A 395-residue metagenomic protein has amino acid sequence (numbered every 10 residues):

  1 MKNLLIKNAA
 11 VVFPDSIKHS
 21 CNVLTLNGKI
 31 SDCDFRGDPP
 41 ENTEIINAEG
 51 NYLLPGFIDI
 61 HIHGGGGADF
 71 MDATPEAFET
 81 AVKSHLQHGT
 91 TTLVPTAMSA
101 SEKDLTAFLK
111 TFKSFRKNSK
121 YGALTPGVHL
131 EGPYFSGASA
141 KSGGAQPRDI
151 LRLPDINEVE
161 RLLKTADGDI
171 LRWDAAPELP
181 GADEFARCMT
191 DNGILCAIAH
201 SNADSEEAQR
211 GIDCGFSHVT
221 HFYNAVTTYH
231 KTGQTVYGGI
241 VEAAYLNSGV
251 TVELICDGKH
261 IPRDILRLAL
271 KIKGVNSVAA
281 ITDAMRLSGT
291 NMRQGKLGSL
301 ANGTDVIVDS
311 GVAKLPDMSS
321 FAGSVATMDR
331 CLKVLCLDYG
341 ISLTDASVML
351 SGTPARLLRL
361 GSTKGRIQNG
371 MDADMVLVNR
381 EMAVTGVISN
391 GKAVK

Functional and structural regions predicted by a protein language model:
M1-P39, I388: N-terminal metal-binding scaffold of metallo-dependent hydrolase/deaminase domains
L4-I6, P39-P75, E79, K83: Replace "His-x-His-based motif
H63, E79-T111, A123-S136, A166-E178 (+3 more regions): Divalent metal-dependent hydrolysis catalytic cores, especially in the metallo-beta-lactamase
T74-A77, F108-K113, I156, Q234-I240: Charged helix-capping and loop-helix junction motifs
K83-V94, G137-D167, R210-T251, N291-F321 (+1 more regions): Active-site gating loops and adjacent loop-to-helix segments of metal-dependent hydrolytic enzymes
L130, M189, V219, L335 (+1 more regions): Conserved, mostly hydrophobic/aromatic
E160, K164-M292: Active-site core of metal-dependent hydrolases
V236-L254, L270-T282, S288-L377: His/Asp/Glu-enriched, well-ordered alpha-helical/loop segment that forms or immediately abuts the divalent-metal
